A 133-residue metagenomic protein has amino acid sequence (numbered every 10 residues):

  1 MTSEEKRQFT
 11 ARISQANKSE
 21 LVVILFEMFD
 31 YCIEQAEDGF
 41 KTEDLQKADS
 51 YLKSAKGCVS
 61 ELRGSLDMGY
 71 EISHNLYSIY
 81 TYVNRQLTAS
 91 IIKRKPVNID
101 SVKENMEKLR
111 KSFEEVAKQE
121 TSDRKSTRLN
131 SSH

Functional and structural regions predicted by a protein language model:
E5-K6, T10-Q15: Elongated extramembrane "stalk/tether" segments
I13, Y31, G39-T42, K47 (+1 more regions): Amphipathic alpha-helical hairpins
S14, K18-D38: Short terminal alpha-helical segments
A36, F40-K47, S90-V97: Short helix-adjacent coil turns
A48, A55, I99-V102: Solenoid-repeat scaffolds in large eukaryotic assemblies
V59-R94: Mid-chain, well-packed structural core segment of small domains
K103-E115: Mixed-charge, glycine-accented linear interaction segment located at domain edges/termini
K125-H133: Conserved small/polar residues in nucleotide/adenosyl-binding loops
